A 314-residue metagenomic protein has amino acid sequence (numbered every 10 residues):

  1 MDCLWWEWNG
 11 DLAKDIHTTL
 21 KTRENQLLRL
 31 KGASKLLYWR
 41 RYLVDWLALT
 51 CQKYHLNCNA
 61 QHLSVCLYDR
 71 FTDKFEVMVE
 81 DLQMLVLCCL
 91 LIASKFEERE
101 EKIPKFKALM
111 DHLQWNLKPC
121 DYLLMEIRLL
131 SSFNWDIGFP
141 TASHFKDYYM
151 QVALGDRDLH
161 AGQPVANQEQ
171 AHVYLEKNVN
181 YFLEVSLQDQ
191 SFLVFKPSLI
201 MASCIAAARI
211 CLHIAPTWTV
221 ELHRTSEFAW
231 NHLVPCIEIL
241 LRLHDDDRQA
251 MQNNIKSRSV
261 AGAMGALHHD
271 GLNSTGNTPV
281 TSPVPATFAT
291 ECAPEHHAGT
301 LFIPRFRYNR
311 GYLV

Functional and structural regions predicted by a protein language model:
M1-L87, L91-V314: Acidic, serine/threonine-rich low-complexity regulatory regions at protein termini of eukaryotic cell-cycle
